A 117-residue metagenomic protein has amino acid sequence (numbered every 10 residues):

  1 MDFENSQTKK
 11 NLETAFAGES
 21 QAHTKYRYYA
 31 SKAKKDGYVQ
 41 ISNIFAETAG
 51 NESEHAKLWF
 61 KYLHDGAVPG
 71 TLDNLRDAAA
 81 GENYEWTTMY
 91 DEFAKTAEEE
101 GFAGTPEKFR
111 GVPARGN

Functional and structural regions predicted by a protein language model:
M1-N117: Non-heme di-metal
